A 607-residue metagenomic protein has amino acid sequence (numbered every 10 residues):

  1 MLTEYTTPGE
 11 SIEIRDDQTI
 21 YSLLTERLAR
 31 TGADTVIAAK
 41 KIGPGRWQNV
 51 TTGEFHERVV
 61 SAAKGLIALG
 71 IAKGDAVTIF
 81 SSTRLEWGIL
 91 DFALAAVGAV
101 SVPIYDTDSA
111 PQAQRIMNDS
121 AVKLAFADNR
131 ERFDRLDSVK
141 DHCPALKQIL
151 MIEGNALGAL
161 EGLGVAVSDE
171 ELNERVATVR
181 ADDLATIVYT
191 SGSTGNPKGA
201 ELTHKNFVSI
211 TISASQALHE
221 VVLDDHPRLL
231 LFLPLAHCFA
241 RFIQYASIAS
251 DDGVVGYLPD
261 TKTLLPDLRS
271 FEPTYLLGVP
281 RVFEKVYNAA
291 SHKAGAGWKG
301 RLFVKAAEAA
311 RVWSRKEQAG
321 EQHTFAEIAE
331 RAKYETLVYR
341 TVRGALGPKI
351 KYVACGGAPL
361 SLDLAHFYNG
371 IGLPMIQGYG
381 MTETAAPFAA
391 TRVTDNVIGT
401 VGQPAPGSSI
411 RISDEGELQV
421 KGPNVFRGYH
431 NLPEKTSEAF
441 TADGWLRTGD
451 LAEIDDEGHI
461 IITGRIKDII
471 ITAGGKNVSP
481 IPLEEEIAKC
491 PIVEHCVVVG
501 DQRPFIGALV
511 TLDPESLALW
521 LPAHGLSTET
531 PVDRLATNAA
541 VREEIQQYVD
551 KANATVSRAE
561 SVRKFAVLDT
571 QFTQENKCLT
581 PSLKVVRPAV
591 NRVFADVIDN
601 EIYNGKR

Functional and structural regions predicted by a protein language model:
L23-V50, A566-F572: AMP-dependent adenylate-forming
I37-F92, S109-Q114, E161-G164, H204: Conserved AMP-binding/adenylate-forming core of the ANL superfamily
N49-G53, A185-T211: Conserved AMP-binding A3 loop
L69, A96-G162, E544: Structural core segment of the AMP-binding/adenylate-forming
D75, D108-S138, I210-L230, T261-Y275 (+2 more regions): Conserved ATP-dependent adenylate/AMP-binding module captured primarily in the ANL superfamily
M151, V165-Y189, N196, V222-R228: Conserved pre-ATP/AMP-binding loop-to-beta segment of ANL
V208-R228, L235-Y339, K349: Conserved AMP-binding/adenylation subdomain of ANL enzymes
P404-T472: Conserved ATP-binding/catalytic segment of the ANL
